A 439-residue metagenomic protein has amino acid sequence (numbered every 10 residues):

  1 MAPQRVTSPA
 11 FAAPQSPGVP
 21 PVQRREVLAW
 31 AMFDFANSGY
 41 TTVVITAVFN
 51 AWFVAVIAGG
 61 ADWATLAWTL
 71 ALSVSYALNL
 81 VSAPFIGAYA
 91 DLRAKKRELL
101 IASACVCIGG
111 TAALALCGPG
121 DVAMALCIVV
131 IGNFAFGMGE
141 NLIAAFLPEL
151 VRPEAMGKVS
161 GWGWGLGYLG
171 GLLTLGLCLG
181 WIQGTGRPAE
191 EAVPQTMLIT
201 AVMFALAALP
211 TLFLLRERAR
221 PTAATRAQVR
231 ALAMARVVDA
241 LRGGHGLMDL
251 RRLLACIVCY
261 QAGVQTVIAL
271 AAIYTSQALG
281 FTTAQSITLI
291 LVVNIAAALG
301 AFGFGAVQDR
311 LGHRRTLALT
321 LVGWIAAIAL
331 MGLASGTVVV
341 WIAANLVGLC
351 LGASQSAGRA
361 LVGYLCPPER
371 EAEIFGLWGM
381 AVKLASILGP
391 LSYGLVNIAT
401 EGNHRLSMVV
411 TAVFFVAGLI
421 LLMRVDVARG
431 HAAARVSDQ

Functional and structural regions predicted by a protein language model:
F11-L28, E217-A255: Juxtamembrane intracellular "pre-TM" segments in multi-pass secondary transporters
T42-T65, A269-S286: Short amphipathic helix-loop junctions that connect adjacent transmembrane helices in Major Facilitator Superfamily/SLC
A61-D62, G180-V202, L395-F415: A membrane-interface helix-boundary motif in multi-pass transporters
W68-A88, L291-G303: Central cavity-lining transmembrane alpha-helices of secondary-active solute carriers, predominantly the Major
V81-K95, G300-H313, N397: Helix-to-loop junctions at the C-terminal end of transmembrane segments in multipass secondary transporters
E98-A113, R315-L330: Structural signature of the two symmetry-related core transmembrane helices
G110, D121-G139, V339-A353: Hydrophobic core of transmembrane alpha-helices in multi-pass small-molecule transporters, especially MFS/SLC-type
M203-L214, V409-Q439: Multi-pass alpha-helical transporter architecture, strongest for 12-TM Major Facilitator/SLC carriers used
